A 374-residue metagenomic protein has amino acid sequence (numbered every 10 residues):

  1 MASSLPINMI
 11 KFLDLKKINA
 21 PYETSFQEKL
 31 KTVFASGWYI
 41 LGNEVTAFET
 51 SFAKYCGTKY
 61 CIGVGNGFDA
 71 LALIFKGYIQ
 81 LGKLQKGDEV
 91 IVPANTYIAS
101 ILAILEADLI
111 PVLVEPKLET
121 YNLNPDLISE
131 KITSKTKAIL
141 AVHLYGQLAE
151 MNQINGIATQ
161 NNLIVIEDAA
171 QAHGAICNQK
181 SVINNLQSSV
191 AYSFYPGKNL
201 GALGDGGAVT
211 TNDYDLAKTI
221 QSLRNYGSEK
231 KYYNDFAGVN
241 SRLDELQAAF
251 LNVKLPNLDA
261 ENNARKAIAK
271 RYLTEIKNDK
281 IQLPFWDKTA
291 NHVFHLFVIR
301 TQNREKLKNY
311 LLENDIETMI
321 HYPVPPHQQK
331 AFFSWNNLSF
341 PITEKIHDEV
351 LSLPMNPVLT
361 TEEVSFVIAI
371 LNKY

Functional and structural regions predicted by a protein language model:
A2-N8, K16, N43-S51, Y55-C61 (+7 more regions): PLP-dependent aminotransferase class I/II
L13-I18, Q27-A47: A glycine-/small-polar-enriched, mobile loop at the entrance of the PLP active site in fold-type I
W38, G42-E89, L102-E106, L113-V114: Phosphate-binding glycine-rich loop
V92, L113, V165-E167, I320: Hydrophobic residues in well-ordered beta-strands that form the structural core
N95-I101: Conserved coil-to-alpha-helix start sites within the AMP-binding
A107, Q160-N161, N314: Helix C-cap/helix->beta junction micro-motif
I110-T120, M319: Short beta-strand->loop structural element characteristic of the AMP-binding/adenylate-forming
E119-A202, A208-T210, S352: Active-site phosphate-binding strand-loop segment of PLP-dependent enzymes
